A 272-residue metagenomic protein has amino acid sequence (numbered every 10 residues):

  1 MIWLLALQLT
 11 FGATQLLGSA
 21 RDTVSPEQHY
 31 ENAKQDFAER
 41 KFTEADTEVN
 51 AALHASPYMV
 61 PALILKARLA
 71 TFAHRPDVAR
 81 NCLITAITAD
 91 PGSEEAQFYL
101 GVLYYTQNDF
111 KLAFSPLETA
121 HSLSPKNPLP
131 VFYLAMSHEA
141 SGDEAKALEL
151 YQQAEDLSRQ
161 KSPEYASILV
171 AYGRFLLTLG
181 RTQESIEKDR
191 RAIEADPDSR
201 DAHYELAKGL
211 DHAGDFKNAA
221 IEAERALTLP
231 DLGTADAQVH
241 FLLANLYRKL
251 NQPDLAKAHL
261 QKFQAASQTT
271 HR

Functional and structural regions predicted by a protein language model:
Q15-Q28, S158-E164, P230-G233: TPR-adjacent "capping" and linker segments in tetratricopeptide-repeat scaffold/adaptor proteins
V24-A55, L65-R68, F72: Alpha-helical segment of the N-proximal tetratricopeptide repeat
P26, V60-P61, E94-E95, F110 (+5 more regions): Helix-start (N-cap) detector for alpha-helical repeat units in TPR-like alpha-solenoids, especially tetratricopeptide
E39-E48, A70-T85, Q107-T119, S141-Q153 (+4 more regions): Structural signature of tandem alpha-helical TPR/SEL1-like repeats, specifically the intra-repeat loop/turn
A55, A89, L123, L157-K161 (+3 more regions): Structural marker of alpha-solenoid helical repeat scaffolds
A154-D156, D211, E224-D231, A237 (+1 more regions): TPR/TPR-like (Sel1-like) alpha-helical repeat modules
